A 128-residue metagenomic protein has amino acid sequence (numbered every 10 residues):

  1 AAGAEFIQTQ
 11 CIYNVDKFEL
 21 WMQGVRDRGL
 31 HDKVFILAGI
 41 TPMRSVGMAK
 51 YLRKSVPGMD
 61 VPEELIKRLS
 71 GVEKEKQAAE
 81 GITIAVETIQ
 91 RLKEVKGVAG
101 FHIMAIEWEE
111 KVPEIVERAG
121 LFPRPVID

Functional and structural regions predicted by a protein language model:
A1-A2, D16-Q23, F35, K50: Internal, well-ordered alpha-helical scaffold/interface segments that support domain packing or protein-protein contacts
A2, V95-K96: Structural motif
G3, A38, F101: Conserved, mostly hydrophobic/aromatic
C11-D27, W108-E114, R118: Active-site-adjacent beta->alpha loops and helix N-cap segments on the catalytic face of soluble alpha/beta enzymes
R28-Q90, E107, R118-D128: Active-site pocket-lining/capping segments in soluble small-molecule metabolic enzymes
K74, G97-G100: Glycine-rich phosphate/diphosphate-binding loops and the adjacent beta-loop-alpha structural elements that coordinate
